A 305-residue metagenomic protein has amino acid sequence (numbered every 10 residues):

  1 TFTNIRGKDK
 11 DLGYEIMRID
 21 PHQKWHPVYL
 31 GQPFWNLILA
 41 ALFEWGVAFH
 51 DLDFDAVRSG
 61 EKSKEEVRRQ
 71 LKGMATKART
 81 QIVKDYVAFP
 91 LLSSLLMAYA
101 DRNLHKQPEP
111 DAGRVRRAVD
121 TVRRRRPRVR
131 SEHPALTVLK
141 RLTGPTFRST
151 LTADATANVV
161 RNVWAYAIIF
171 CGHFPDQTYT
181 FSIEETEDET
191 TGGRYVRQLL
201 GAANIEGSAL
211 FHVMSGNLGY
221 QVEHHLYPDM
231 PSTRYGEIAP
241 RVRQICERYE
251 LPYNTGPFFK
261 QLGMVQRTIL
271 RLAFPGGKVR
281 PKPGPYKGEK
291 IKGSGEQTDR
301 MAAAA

Functional and structural regions predicted by a protein language model:
T1-D85, E185-K278: Membrane-embedded catalytic scaffold of the fatty acid hydroxylase/desaturase
R6, S93, F170, F181 (+1 more regions): Short, function-defining helix-loop hinge/capping sites that tune catalysis or transport
L30-G31, W35-W45, L71-I168, T298-A302: Alpha-helical bilayer-embedded segments of polytopic membrane proteins, i.e., transmembrane/intramembrane helices
D51, A100, L104, G172-D176 (+1 more regions): Membrane-interfacial segments
F89-S94, T137, S149-I169, G193 (+10 more regions): Feature representing long, continuous alpha-helical segments
A157, R161, A165-E206: Catalytic lobes of large eukaryotic enzymes
D176-T180, L262-M264, P281-K287: Short alpha-helical linear motifs
G277-A305: Acidic, carboxylate-rich catalytic segments that either coordinate divalent cations
